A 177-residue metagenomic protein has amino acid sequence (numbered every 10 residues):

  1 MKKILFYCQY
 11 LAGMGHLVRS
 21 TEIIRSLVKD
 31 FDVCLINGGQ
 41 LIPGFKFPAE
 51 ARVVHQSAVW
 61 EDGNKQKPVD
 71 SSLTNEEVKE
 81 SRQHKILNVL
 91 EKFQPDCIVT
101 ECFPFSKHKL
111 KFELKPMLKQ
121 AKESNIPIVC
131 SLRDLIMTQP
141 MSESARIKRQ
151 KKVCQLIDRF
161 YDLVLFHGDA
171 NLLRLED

Functional and structural regions predicted by a protein language model:
M1-G13, T100-C102: Nucleotide-activated donor-dependent transferases that construct or modify glycoconjugates
K3, D96-C97, L163: Structural motif
L5-F6, S26-E77, S81-N88: Conserved nucleotide-sugar phosphate-binding/catalytic loop shared by glycosyltransferases and other
G13-L17, P43-F45: Short N-terminal binding/cap micro-motifs at the start of the first secondary-structure element
H16-L27: Short amphipathic alpha-helix
L90, Q94-P104: Proline-aspartate-enriched helix->loop->beta-strand connector
T100-Q120: An aromatic- and histidine-rich active-site surface loop
M117-D177: Active-site-proximal region of nucleotide-activated glycan assembly enzymes, centered on histidine/acidic-rich loops
